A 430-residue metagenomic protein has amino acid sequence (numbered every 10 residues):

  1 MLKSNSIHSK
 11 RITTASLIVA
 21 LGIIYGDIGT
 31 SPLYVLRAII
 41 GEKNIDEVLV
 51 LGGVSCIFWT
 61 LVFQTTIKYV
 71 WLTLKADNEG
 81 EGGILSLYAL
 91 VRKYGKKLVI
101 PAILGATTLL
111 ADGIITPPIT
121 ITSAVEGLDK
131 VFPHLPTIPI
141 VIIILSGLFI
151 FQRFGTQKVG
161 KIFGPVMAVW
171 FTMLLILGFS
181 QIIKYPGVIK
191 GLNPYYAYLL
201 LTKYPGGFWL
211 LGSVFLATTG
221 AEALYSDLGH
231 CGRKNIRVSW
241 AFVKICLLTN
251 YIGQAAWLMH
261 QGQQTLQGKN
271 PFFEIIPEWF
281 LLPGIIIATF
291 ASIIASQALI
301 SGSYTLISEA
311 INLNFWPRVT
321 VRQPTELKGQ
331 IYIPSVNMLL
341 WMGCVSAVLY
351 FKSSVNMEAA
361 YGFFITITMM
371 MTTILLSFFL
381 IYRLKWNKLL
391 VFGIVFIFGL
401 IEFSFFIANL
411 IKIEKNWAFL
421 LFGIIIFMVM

Functional and structural regions predicted by a protein language model:
M1-M430: The structured alpha-helical core of multi-pass membrane proteins
